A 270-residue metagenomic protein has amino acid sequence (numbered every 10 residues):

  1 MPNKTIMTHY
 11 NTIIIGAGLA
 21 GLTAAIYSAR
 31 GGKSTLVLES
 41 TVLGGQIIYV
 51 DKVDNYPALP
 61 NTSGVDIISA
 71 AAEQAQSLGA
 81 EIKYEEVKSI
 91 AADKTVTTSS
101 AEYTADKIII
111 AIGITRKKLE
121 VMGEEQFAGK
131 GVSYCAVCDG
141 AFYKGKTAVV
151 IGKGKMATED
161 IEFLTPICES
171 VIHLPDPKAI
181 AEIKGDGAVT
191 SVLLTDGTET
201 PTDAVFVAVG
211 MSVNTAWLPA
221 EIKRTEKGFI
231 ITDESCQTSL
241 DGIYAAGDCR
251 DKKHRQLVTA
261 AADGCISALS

Functional and structural regions predicted by a protein language model:
M1-I6: N-terminal amphipathic/basic-hydrophobic helices that include classical n-h-c signal peptides and signal-anchor
H9-N11, Y84-E85, K144-K146, L240: Phosphate-coordination loops involved in phosphoryl transfer and adenosine-cofactor binding
Y10-L78, K146-K178: Beta1-alpha1 glycine-rich phosphate/pyrophosphate-binding loop at the start of Rossmann-like nucleotide-binding domains
A75-T97, E102-A105, T165-E234: A Rossmann-like FAD-binding core segment of flavoenzymes
I82-F142: Glycine/small-residue-rich loop that forms an oxyanion/phosphate-binding "nest" at active or ligand-binding sites
E120, Q126-F142, V209-T259, D263-I266: FAD-site-proximal beta/loop scaffold in flavoenzymes
